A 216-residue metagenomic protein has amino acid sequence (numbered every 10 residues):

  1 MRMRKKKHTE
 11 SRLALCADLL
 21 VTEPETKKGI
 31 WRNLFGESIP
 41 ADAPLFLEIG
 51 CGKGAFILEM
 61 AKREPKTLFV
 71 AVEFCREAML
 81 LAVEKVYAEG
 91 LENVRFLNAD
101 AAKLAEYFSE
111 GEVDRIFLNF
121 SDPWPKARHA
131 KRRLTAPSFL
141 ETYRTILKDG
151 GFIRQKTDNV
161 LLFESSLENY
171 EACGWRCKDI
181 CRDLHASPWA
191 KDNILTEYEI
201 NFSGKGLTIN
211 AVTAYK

Functional and structural regions predicted by a protein language model:
M1-L45, A55-K62: S-adenosyl-L-methionine
G50-G52: Class I SAM-dependent methyltransferase "Motif I" SAM/SAH-binding loop
C75: Conserved SAM/SAH-binding beta-strand->alpha-helix loop
M79-L81, F163: Short alpha-helix immediately C-terminal to the canonical SAM-binding loop
E84-E110: S-adenosyl-L-methionine
T135-D149: A short glycine-rich, Lys/Arg-flanked "PGG" loop and its adjoining helix->strand segment in the class I
G150-T157: Conserved beta-strand signature within the Rossmann-like core of class I S-adenosyl-L-methionine
E168, C173-K216: Class I S-adenosyl-L-methionine
